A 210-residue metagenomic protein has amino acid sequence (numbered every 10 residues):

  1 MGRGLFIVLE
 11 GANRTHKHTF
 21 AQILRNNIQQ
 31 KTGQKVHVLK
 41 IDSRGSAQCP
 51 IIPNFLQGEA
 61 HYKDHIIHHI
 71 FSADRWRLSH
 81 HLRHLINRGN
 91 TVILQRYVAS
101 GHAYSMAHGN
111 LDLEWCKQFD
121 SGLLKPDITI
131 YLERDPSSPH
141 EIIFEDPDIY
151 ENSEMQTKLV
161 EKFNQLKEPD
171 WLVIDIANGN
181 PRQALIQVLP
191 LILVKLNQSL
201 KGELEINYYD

Functional and structural regions predicted by a protein language model:
G2, I23-N27, S137-D210: NTP-dependent small-molecule kinase module
L9: Hydrophobic anchor at the beta1->P-loop junction of P-loop NTPases
R14-T15: ATP-binding Walker
H18: Walker A/P-loop
K31-S121: ATP-dependent small-molecule kinase phosphotransfer cores that center on conserved nucleotide phosphate-binding segments
S43-S46, V98-A99, R134-P139, G179: Conserved nucleotide-binding/hydrolysis micro-motifs of P-loop NTPases
V92, T129-Y131, V173: Short, well-ordered beta-strand core segments
G101-K162: A glycine- and Lys/Arg-enriched "phosphate-lid" helix/loop adjacent to the NTP-binding pocket of small-molecule kinases
